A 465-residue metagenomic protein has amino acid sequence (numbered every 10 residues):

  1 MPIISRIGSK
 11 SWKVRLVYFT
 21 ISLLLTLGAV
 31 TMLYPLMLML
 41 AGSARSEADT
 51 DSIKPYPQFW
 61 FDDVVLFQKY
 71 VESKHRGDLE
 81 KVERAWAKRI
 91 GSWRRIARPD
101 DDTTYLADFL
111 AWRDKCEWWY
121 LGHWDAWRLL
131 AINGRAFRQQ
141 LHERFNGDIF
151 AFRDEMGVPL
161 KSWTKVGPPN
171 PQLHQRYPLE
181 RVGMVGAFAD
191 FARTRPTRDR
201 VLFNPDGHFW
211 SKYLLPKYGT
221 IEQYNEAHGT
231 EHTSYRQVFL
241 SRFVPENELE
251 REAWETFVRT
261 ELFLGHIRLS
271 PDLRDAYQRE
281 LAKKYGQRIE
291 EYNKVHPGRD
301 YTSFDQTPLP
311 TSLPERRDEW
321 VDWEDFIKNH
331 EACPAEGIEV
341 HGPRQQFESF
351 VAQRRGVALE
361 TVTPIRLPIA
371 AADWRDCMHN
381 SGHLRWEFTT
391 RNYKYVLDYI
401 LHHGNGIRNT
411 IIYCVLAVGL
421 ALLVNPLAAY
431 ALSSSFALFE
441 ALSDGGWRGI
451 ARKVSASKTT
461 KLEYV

Functional and structural regions predicted by a protein language model:
M1-A44, A428, A441-T460, Y464: N-terminal signal-anchor/first transmembrane alpha helix
P2-S9, F388-I400: A short amphipathic helical element positioned immediately N-terminal to and/or at the very start of a transmembrane
K10-R15, K74, Y395-H403, F436-E440 (+1 more regions): Helix-boundary and loop/linker segments of multi-pass membrane transporters
L40-P57, D78: Alpha-helical transmembrane signal-anchor/signal-peptide segments
K54-Y395: Polysaccharide-binding and catalytic clefts of secreted carbohydrate-active enzymes
L401-S434: Transmembrane alpha-helix signature in integral membrane proteins
H402-C414, R452, A456, T460-V465: Loop-to-helix entry region at the N-terminal start of transmembrane alpha-helices in multi-pass membrane transporters
